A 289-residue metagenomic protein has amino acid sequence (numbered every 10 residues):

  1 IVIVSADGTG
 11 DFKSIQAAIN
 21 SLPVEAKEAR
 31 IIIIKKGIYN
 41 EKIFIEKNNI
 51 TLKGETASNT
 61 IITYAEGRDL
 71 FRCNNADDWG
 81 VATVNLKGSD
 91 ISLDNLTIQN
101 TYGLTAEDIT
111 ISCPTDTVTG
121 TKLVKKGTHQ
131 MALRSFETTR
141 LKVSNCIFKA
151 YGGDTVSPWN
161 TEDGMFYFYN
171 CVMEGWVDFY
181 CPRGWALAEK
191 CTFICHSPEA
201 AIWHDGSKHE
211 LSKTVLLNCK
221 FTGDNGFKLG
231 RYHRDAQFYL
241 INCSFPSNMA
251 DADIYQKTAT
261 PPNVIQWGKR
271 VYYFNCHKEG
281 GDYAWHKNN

Functional and structural regions predicted by a protein language model:
I1-N289: Sequence-level preference for short, compositionally simple segments enriched in small aliphatic or small polar residues
